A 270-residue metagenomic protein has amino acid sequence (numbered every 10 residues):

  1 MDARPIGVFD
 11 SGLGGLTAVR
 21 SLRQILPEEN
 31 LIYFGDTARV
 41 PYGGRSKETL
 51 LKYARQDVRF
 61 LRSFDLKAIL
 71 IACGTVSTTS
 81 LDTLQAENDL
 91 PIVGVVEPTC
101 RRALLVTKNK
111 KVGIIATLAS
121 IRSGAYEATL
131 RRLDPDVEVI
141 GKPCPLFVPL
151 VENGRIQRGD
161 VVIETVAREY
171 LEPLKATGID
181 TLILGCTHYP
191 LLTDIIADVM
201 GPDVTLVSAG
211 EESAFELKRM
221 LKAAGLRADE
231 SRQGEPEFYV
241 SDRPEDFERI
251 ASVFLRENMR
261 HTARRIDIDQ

Functional and structural regions predicted by a protein language model:
M1-Q270: Non-catalytic structural scaffold of enzyme domains
